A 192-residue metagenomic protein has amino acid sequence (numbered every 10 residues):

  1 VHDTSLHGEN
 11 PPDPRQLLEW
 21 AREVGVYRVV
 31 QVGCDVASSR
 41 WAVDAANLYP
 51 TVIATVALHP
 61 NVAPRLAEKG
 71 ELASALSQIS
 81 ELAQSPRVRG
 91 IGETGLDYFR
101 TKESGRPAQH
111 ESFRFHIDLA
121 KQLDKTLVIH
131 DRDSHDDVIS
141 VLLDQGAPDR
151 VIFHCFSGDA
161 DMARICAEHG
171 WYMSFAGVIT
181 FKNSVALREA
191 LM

Functional and structural regions predicted by a protein language model:
V1-M192: Mid-domain alpha/beta scaffold segments of enzyme catalytic cores
